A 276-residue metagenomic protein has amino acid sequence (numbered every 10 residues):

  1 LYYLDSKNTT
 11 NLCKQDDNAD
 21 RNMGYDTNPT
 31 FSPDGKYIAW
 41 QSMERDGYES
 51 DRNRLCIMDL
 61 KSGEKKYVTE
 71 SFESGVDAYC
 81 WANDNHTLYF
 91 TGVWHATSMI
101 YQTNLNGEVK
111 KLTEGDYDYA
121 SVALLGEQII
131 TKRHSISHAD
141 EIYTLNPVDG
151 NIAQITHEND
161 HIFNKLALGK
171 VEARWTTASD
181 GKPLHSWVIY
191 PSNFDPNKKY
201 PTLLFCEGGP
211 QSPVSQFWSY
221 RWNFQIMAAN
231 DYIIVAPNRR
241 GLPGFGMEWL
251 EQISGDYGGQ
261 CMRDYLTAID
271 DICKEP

Functional and structural regions predicted by a protein language model:
L1-Y2, N11-T27, A39-C56, Y67-D77 (+5 more regions): A flexible loop/linker signature enriched in serine peptidases of the S9 family
D5-K7, D59-G63, T103-E108, N146-G150: Short loop/turn segments that connect beta-strands within beta-propeller blades
P33-D34, N83-D84, L124-G126: Residue-level detector of Asp-centered blade-edge/turn motifs that repeat once per structural unit in beta-propeller
G35-I38, T87-L88, I129: Hydrophobic beta-strand positions that form the internal "hydrophobic ladder" of WD40/Gbeta-like beta-propeller blades
V68-D77, K110-S121, T156-A167: Conserved blade-ending motifs and adjacent loop-strand segments that build the rim/top face of beta-propeller domains
A120-P276: Serine-hydrolase catalytic core recognition
